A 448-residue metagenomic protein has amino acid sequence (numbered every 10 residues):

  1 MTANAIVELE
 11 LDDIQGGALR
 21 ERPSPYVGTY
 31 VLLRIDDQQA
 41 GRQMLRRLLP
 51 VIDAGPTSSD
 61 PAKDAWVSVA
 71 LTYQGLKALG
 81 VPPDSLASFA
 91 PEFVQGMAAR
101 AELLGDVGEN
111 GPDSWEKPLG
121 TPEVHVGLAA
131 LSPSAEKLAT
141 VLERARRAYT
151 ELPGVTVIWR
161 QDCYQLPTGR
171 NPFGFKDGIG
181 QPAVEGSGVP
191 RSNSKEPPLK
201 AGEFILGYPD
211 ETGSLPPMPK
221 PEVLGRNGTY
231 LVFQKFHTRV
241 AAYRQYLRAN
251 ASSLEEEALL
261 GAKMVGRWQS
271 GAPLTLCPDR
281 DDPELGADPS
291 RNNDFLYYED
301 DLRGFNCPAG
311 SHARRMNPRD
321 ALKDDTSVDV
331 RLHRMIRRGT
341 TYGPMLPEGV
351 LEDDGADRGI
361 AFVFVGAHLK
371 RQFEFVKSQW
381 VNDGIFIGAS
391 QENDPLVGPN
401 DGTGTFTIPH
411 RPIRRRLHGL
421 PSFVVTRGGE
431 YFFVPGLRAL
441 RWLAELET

Functional and structural regions predicted by a protein language model:
M1-T448: Long, low-complexity, Ser/Thr/Gly/Pro-rich intrinsically disordered segments that act as flexible linkers and assembly
